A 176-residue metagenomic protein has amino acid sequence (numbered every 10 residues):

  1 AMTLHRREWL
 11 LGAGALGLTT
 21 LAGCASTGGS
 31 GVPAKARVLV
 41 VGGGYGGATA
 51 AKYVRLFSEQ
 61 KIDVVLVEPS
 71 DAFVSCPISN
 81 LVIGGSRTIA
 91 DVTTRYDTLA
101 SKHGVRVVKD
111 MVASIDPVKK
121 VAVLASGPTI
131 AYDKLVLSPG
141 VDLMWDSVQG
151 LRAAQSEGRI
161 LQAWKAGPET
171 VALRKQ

Functional and structural regions predicted by a protein language model:
M2-T19: N-terminal secretory signal peptides and thylakoid transit peptides that target proteins across membranes
G28-R106, A154-Q155: Beta1-alpha1 glycine-rich phosphate/pyrophosphate-binding loop at the start of Rossmann-like nucleotide-binding domains
G47, S114, D142-L143: Glycine-rich nucleotide phosphate-binding loop and flanking beta-alpha elements of Rossmann-like dinucleotide-binding
D110-V118: A conserved short coil-to-beta-strand element within the FAD-binding core of flavoproteins
L124, L137-S138: Redox-cofactor binding/interface segments in oxidoreductases and associated redox assembly factors
S126-K134: Core beta-strand elements of the Rossmann-like FAD/NAD(P) dinucleotide-binding domain in flavoenzyme oxidoreductases
P139-Q176: Glycine-rich dinucleotide-binding loop and its adjacent helix/turn
